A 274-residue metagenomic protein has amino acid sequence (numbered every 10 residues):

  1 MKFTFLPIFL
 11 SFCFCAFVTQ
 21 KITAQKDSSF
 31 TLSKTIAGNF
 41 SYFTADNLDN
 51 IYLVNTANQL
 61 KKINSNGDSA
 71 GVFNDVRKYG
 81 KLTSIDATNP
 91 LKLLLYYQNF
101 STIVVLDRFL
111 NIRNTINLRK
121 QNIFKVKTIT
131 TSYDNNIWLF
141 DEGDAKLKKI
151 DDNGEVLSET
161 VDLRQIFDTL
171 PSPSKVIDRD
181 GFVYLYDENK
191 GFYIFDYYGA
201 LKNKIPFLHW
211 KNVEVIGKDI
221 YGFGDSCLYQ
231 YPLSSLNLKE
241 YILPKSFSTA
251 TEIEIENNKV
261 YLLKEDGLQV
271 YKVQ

Functional and structural regions predicted by a protein language model:
M1-T31: Bacterial Sec-dependent N-terminal signal peptides
Q25-Q274: Eukaryotic scaffold repeat domains enriched in small/polar residues
